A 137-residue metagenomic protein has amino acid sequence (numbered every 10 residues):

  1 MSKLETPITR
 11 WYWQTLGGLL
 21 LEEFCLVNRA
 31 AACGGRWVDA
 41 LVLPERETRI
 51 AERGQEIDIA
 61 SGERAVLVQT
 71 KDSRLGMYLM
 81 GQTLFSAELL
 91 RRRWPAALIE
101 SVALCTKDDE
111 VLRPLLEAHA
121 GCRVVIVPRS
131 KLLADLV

Functional and structural regions predicted by a protein language model:
M1-V137: Charged, terminal alpha-helix-loop-beta segments that serve as non-catalytic nucleic-acid engagement and/or assembly
